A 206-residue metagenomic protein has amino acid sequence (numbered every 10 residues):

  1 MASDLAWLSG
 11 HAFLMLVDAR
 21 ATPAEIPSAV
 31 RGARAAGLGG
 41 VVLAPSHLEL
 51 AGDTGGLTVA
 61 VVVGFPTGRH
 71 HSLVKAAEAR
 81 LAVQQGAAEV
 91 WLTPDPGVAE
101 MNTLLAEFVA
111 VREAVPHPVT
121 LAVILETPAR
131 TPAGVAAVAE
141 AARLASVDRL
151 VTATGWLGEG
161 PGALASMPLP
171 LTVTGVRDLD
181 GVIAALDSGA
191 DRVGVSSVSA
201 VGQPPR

Functional and structural regions predicted by a protein language model:
M1-A24, M167-P170, D178-R206: Alpha/beta catalytic cores of nucleotide-metabolism and tRNA/nucleoside-modifying enzymes
M1-Q85, A141: Conserved N-terminal beta1-alpha1 strand-loop-helix module at the mouth
L8-A19, G39-L43, L57-G64, V83 (+5 more regions): Hydrophobic faces of well-ordered beta-strands that scaffold small-molecule active sites in alpha/beta enzyme cores
V30-L50, E89-L105, L150-E159: Glycine-rich, proline-tolerant flexible connector loops at the mouths of alpha/beta enzymes
R34, G52-T54, F108-P116, R143 (+2 more regions): Surface-exposed amphipathic alpha-helices with a cationic face
V61, F65-P66, Q84-V98, L144-G160 (+1 more regions): Glycine-rich phosphate-binding active-site loops on the catalytic face of alpha/beta enzymes
H70-L81, R130-A141, G160-L171, R177-V193: Catalytic cores of alpha/beta
V74, A79-A153: Conserved anion-binding
